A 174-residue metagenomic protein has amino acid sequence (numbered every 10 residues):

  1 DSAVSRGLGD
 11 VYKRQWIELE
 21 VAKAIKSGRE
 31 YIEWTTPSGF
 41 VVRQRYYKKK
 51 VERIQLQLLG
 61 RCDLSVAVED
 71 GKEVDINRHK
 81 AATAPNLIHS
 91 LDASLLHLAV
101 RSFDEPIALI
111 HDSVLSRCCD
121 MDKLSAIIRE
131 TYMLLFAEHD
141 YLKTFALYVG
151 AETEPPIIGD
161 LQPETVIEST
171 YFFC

Functional and structural regions predicted by a protein language model:
D1-Y12: Single conserved hydrophobic/aromatic residue that forms the stacking wall/gate of nucleotide- or nucleobase-binding
W16-A108, L115-C174: C-terminal structured domains
